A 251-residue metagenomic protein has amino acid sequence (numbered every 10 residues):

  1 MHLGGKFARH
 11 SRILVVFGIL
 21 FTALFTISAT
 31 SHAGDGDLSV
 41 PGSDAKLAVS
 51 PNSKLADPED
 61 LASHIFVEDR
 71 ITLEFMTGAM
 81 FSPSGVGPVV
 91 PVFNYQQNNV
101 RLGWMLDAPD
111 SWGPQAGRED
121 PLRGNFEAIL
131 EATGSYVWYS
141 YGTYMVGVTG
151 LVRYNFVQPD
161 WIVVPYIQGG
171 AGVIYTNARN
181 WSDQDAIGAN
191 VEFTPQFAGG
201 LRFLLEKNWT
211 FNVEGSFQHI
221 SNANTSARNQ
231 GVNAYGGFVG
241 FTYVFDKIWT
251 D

Functional and structural regions predicted by a protein language model:
M1-I65, K247-D251: Cleavable N-terminal export/targeting peptides
I65-L73, D120-A128, W161-I167, V191 (+2 more regions): Outer-envelope beta-barrel architecture signal
D69-I71, V92-N98, G142-V148, V163 (+2 more regions): Residues that define the transmembrane beta-barrel architecture of outer-membrane proteins
I71-F81, L130-G134, I167-V173, V213-H219: Transmembrane beta-barrel strands of outer-membrane/channel proteins
A79-Q97: Surface-exposed strand-loop-strand hairpins of Gram-negative outer-membrane beta-barrel proteins
N98-T176, T242: Gram-negative (and chloroplast) outer-membrane scaffold detector with strong preference for beta-barrel transmembrane
V100-L106, N233-D251: Outer-membrane beta-barrel "beta-signal"
A108-G113, D160-I162, F203, K207-F211 (+1 more regions): Repeated loop/turn-to-beta-strand initiation elements of outer-membrane beta-barrel proteins
